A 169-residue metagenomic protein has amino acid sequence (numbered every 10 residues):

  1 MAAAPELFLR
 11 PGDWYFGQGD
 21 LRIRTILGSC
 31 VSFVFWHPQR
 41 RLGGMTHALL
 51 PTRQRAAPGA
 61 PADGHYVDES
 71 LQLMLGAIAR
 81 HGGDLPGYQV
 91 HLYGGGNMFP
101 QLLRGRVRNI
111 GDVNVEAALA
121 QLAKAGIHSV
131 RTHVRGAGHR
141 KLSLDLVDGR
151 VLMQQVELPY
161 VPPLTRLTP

Functional and structural regions predicted by a protein language model:
M1, E6-T25: Phosphate-centric recognition/catalysis
M1-P5, R55, P61-V90, F99-V134: Alpha/propeptide regions of enzymes that mature by internal proteolysis
L9, I23, M45-H47, S129-H133 (+1 more regions): General beta-strand structural signal in soluble alpha/beta enzymes
Q18, H37-R41, D145-D148: Short acidic-glycine loop/turn motifs at beta-strand connectors
R24-H81: Conserved mixed alpha/beta catalytic, RNA-binding, or beta-rich assembly cores of soluble enzyme, regulatory
L27-S29, P86, G138: Short, basic and Ser/Thr-rich N-terminal targeting/leader segments
Y93-G95: Short loop/turn motifs enriched for small/polar and acidic residues
G111-P169: Divalent-metal-activated hydrolytic enzyme cores
